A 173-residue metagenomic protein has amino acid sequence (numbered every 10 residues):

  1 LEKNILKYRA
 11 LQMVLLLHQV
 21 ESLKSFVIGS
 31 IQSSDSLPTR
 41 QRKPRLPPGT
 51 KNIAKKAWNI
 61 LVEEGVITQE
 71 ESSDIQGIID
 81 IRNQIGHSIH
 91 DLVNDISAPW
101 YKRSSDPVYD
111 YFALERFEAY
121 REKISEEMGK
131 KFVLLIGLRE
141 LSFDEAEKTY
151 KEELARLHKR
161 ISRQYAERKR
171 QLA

Functional and structural regions predicted by a protein language model:
L1-V62, V66-A173: Amphipathic alpha-helical interface elements
